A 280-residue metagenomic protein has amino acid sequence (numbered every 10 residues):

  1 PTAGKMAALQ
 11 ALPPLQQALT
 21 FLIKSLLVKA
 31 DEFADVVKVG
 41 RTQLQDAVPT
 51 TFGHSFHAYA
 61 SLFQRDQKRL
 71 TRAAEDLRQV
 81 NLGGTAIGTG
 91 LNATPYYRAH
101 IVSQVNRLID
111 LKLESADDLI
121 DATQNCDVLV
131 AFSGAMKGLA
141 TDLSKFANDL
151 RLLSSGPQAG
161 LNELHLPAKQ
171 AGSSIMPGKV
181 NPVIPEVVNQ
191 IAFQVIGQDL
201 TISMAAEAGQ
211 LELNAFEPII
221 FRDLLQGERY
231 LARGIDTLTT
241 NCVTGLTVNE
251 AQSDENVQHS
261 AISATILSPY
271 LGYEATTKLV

Functional and structural regions predicted by a protein language model:
P1-V280: Conserved, well-structured ligand/cofactor-binding cores
